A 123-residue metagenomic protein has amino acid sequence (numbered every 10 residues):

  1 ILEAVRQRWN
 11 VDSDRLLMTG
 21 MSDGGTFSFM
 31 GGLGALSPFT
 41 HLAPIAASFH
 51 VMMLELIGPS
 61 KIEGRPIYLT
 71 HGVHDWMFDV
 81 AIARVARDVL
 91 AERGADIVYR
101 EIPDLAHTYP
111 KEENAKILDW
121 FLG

Functional and structural regions predicted by a protein language model:
I1-D23, P38: Gly/Ser-rich "nucleophile elbow"/oxyanion-hole loop immediately N-terminal to the catalytic nucleophile in hydrolases
M18-G20, I45, T70: Short beta-strand immediately N-terminal to the catalytic nucleophile in serine-hydrolase-like folds
S22, S48, V73-D75: Residue-level signal for short, function-critical loop segments
G25-L36: Short glycine-enriched nucleophile-adjacent loop and the immediately C-terminal alpha-helix near the catalytic center
P38-F49: A conserved short beta-strand
S48-S60, A81, V85: Alpha-helical scaffolding within the catalytic cores of extracellular/periplasmic polymer-degrading hydrolases
L56-H74: A catalytic-pocket lid/entrance helix-loop region that shapes and gates access to the active site across common
I67-T70, W76, V80-G123: C-terminal catalytic histidine-bearing segment of alpha/beta-hydrolase fold enzymes
